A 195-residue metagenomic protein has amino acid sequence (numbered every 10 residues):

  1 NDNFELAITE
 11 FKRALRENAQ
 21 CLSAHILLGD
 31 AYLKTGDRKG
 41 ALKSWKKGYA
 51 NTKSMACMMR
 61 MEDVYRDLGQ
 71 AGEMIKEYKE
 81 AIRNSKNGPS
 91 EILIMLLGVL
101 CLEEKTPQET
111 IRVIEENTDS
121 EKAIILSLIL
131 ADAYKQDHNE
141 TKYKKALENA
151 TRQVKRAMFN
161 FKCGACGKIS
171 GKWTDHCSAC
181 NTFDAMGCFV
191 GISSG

Functional and structural regions predicted by a protein language model:
N1, T35, L68, E103-E104 (+1 more regions): Structural motif corresponding to the intra-repeat A-B loop/turn of tetratricopeptide repeats
F4, R38, A71, T106-P107 (+1 more regions): TPR-repeat structural position
L6, S23, A56, E91-I92 (+1 more regions): Start-of-helix register in tetratricopeptide repeats
R13-A14, K47-G48, E80-A81, E116-N117 (+1 more regions): Canonical positions in the second alpha-helix
A19, T52-K53, K86-P89, E121-K122: Short coil turns that delineate tetratricopeptide repeat
D30, D63, G98-V99, D132: Residue-level recognition of tetratricopeptide repeat
